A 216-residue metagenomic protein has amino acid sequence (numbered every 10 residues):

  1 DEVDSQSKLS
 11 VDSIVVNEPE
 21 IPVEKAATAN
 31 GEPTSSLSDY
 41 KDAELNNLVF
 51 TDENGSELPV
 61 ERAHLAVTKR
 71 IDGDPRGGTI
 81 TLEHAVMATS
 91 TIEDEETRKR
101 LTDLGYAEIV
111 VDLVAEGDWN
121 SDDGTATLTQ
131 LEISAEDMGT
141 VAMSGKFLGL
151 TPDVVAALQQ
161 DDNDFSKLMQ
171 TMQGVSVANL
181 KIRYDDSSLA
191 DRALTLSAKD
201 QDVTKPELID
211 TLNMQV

Functional and structural regions predicted by a protein language model:
D1-V216: Glycine-rich, small/hydroxylated-residue low-complexity segments
